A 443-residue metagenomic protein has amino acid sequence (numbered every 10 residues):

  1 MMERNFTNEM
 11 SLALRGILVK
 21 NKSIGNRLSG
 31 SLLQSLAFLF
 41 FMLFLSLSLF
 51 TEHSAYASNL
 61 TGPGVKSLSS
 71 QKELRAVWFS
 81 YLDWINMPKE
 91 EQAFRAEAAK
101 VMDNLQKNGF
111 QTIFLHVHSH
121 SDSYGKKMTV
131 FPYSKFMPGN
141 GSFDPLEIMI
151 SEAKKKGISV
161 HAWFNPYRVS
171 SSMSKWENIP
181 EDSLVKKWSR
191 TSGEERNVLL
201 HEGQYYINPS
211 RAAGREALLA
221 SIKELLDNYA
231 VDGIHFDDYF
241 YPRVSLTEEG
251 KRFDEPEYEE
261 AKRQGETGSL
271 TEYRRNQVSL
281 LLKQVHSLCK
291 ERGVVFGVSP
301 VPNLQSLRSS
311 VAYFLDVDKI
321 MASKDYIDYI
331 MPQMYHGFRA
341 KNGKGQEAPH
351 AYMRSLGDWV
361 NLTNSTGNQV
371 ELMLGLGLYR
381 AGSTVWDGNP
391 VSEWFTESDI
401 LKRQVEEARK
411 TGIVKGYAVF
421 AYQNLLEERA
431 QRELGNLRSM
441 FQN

Functional and structural regions predicted by a protein language model:
L68-A93, A162, Y167-E224, N228 (+1 more regions): Active-site-adjacent "subsite" loops/lids of carbohydrate-active enzymes
L82-Q92, T129-S142, H201-E216, E266-Q277 (+3 more regions): The substrate-binding groove and active-site-proximal loops of carbohydrate-active enzymes, especially glycoside
K89-L105, R215-L225, R308-S323, W394-A408: Short, acidic/polar
E90-N108, S134-K154, A217, N276-K283 (+1 more regions): Aromatic- and glycine-enriched glycan-recognition loops and surfaces that form the carbohydrate-binding subsites
A96-D122, N228-D232, I327-Y329, V414: Catalytic domains of carbohydrate-active enzymes, especially glycoside hydrolases
N108-F143: Aromatic-lined carbohydrate-binding/catalytic grooves of carbohydrate-active enzymes
S189-S323, Q333-H336: Polysaccharide-binding and catalytic clefts of secreted carbohydrate-active enzymes
K324-A348, L362-N443: Substrate-binding cleft of secreted/luminal carbohydrate-active enzymes
